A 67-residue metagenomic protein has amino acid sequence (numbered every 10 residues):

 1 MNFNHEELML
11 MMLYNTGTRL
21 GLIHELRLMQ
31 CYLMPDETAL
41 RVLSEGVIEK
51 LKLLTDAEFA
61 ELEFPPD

Functional and structural regions predicted by a protein language model:
M1-E25: N-terminal acidic leader/helix
L22, L26, S44-V47: Generic structural signal of hydrophobic/aromatic residues within well-ordered alpha-helices of folded domains
P35-L62: Short, charge-rich amphipathic interface segments used for partner binding and complex assembly
P65: Charged, terminal alpha-helix-loop-beta segments that serve as non-catalytic nucleic-acid engagement and/or assembly
